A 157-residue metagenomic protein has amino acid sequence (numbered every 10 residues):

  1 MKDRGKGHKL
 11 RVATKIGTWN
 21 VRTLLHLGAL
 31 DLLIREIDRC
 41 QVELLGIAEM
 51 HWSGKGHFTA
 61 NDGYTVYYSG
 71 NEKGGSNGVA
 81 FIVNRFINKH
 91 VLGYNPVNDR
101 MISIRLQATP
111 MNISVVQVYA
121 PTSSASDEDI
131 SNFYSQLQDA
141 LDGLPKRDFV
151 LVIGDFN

Functional and structural regions predicted by a protein language model:
M1-V150: Short phosphate/oxyanion-binding micro-motifs
G154-N157: Short, well-ordered beta-to-alpha junction loops that form the rim of enzyme active sites and present histidine/acidic
